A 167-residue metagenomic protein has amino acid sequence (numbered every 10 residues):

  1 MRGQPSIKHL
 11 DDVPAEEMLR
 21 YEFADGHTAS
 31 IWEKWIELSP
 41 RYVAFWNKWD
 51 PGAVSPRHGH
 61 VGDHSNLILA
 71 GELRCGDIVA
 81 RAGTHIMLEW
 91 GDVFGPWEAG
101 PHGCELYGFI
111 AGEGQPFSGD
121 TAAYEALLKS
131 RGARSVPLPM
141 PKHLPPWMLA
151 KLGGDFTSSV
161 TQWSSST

Functional and structural regions predicted by a protein language model:
M1-R41, Y124, A133-T167: A short, N-terminal "cap"/entry segment at the start of jelly-roll beta-barrel domains of the cupin/DSBH fold
G26-W32, E37-G59, E89-V93: Conserved short histidine dyad/triad with adjacent acidic residue
W32, H64, H102: Residues that flank catalytic or metal-binding motifs in active/ligand-binding sites
F45-W49, I68-G71, L106-F109: Short, well-ordered beta-strand segments in beta-rich or mixed alpha/beta enzyme and ligand-binding folds
P51, H60-C75, A82: Glycine- and acidic-residue-biased ligand/ion/polar-headgroup-sensing regions
H64, T121-K129: Short intrinsically disordered coil segments
V79-R81, W90-D120: Ligand-binding loop in jelly-roll beta-barrel domains
